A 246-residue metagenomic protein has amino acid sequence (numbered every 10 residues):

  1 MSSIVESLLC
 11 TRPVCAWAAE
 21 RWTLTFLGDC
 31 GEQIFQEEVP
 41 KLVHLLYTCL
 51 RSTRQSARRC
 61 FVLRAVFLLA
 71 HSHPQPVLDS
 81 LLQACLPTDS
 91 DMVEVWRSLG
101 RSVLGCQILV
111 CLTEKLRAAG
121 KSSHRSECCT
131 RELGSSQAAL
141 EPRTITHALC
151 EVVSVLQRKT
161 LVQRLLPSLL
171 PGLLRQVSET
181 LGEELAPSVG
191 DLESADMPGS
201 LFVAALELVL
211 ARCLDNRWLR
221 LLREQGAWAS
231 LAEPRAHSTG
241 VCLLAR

Functional and structural regions predicted by a protein language model:
M1-L8, F26, Q33-L50, S72-D91 (+3 more regions): HEAT/HEAT-like alpha-solenoid repeats
M1-T23, D29, Q33-V39, L50-R58 (+5 more regions): Eukaryotic N-terminal, low-complexity and coiled-coil-prone scaffolding/targeting segments of large membrane-traffic
S2-I4, E114-L140, T180-P198, L219-W228: Acidic, Ser/Thr- and Gly/Pro-rich intrinsically disordered linkers and low-complexity segments that flank or connect
P13-L27, L42, T53-R59, P74 (+4 more regions): HEAT-repeat alpha-solenoid elements in large eukaryotic scaffold proteins
W17-A18, Q36, R59, L78 (+5 more regions): Intrinsically disordered, low-complexity regions enriched in proline, serine, glycine and charged residues
A19-T23, V62, G134-V152, L169 (+2 more regions): Extended HEAT/HEAT-like alpha-solenoid repeat tracts in very large eukaryotic scaffold/adaptor proteins
L27-G31, A70, G100-V103, V153 (+2 more regions): Alpha-solenoid repeat junctions
A148-L192: Extended amphipathic alpha-helical scaffold segments
